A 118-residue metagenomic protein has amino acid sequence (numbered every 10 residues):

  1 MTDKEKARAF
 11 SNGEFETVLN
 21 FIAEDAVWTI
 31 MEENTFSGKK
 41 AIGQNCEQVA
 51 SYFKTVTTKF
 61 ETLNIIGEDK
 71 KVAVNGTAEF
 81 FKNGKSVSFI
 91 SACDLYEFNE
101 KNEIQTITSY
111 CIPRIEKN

Functional and structural regions predicted by a protein language model:
M1-D25: Short acidic-aromatic low-complexity motifs
N12, T29, Q44-N118: A beta-strand edge to alpha-helix "cap/lid" segment located at domain peripheries
I22-N34: Short, solvent-exposed secondary-structure junction/capping segments
T35-Q44: Short beta-edge strand/loop motif at the mouth of beta-sheet-based domains
